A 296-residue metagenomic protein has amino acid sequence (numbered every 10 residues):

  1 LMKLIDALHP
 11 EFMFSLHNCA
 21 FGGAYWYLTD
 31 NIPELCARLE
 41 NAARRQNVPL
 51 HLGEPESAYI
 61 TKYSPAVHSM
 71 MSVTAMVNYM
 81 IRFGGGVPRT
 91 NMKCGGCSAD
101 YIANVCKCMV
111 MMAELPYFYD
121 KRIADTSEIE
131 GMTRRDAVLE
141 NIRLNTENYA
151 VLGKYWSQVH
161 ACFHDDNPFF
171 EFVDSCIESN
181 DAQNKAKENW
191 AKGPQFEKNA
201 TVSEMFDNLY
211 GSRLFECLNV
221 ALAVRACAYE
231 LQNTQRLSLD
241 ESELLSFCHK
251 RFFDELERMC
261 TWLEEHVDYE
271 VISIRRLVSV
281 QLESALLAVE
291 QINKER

Functional and structural regions predicted by a protein language model:
L1, I5-C19: Proline-aspartate-enriched helix->loop->beta-strand connector
P10-S15, Y27, N31, L35: Buried, small/hydrophobic-residue-enriched core segments of structured protein domains
N18-F21, F118: Short acidic/polar capping segments at secondary-structure boundaries
G23-L28, I123-D125: A short secondary-structure junction signal
P33-R296: C-terminal accessory segments enriched in acidic
